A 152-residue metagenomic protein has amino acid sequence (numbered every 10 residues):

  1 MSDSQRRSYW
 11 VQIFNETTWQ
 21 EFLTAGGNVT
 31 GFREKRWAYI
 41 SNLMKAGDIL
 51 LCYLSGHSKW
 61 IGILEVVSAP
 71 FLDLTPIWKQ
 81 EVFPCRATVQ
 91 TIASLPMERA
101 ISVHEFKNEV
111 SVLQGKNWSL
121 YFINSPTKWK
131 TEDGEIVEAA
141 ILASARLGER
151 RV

Functional and structural regions predicted by a protein language model:
M1-A46, K130-V152: Compositionally biased, charged N-terminal/linker segments
Q5, H57, Q80-V82: Short coil/turn motifs at beta-sheet boundaries
W10, W60-G62: Structural detector for hydrophobic anchor residues on beta-strands
T18, S58, L72: Surface-exposed, flexible loop/turn segments at secondary-structure boundaries
Y53-K59: Short, charged beta-turn/beta-strand-edge "cap" motif at the junction between a beta-strand and an adjacent loop
V66-K128: Aromatic- and Lys/Arg-enriched surface recognition patch
